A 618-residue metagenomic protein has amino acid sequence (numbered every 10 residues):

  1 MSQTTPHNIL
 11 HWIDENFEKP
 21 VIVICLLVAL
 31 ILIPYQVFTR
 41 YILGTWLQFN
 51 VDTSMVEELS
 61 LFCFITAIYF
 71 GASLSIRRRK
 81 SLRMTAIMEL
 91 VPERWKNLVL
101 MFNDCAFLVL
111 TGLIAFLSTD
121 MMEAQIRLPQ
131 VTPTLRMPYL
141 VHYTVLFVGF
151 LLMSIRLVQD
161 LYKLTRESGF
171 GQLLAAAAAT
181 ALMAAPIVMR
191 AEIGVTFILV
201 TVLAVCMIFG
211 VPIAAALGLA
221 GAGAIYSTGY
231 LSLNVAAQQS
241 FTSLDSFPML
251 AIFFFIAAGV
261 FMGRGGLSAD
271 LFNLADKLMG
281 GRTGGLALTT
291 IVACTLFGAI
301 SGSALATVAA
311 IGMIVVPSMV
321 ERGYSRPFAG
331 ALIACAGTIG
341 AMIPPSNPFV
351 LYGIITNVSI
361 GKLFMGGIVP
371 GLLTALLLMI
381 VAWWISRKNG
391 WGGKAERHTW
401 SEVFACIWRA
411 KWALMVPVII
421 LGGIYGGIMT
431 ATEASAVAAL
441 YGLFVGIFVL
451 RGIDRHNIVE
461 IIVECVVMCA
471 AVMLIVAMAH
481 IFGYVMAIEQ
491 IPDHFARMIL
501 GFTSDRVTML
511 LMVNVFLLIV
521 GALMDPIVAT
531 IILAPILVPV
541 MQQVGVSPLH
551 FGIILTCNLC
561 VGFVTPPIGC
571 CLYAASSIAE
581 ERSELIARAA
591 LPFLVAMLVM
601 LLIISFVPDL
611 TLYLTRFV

Functional and structural regions predicted by a protein language model:
M1-E192, L474: Alpha-helical transmembrane segments and membrane-interface helix-loop junctions in multi-pass membrane proteins
S2, E167-V618: Alpha-helical transmembrane segments of multi-pass membrane transport proteins
